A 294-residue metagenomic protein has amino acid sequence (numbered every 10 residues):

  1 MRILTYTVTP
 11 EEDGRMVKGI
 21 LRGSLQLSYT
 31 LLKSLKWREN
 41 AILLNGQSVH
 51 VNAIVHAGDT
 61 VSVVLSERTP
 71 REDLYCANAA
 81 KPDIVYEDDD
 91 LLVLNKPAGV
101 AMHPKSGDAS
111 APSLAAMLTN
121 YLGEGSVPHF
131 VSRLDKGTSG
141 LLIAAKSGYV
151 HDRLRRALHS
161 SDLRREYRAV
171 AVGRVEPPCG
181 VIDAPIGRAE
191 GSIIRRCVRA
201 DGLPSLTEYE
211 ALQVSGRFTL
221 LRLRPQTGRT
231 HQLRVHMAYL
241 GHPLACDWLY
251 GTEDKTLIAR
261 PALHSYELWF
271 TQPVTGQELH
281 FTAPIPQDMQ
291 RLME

Functional and structural regions predicted by a protein language model:
M1-K36, P82, A200-L203, Q213-F218 (+2 more regions): Pseudouridine synthases involved in rRNA/tRNA modification
M1-V181, G187-E190, L206, V214 (+1 more regions): RNA pseudouridine synthases
H50-I54, R222, R260: Short, surface-exposed secondary-structure edge patches
L65-E67, E190-I193, P204, W248-D254: Short Pro/Gly-enriched beta-strand edge/turn motifs at strand-loop
L92, Y167, T219-L221, H264-Y266: Short beta-strand micro-motifs in enzyme catalytic cores
V100-H103, I194-R195, T219: Short small-residue beta-strand/loop micro-motif enriched in glycine and branched aliphatics
L154, I182-P185, R196, L221-L223 (+2 more regions): Beta-strand scaffold of nucleotide-dependent catalytic cores
Y209: Long C-terminal interaction/binding lobes of large macromolecular proteins
